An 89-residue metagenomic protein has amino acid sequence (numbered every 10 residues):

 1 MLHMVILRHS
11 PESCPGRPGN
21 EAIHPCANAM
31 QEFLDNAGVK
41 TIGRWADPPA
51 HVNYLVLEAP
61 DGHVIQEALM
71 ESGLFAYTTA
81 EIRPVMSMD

Functional and structural regions predicted by a protein language model:
M1-H51, H63, E67, V85-D89: Short S/T/G/P-rich N-terminal loop/turn motif that feeds into the first structured element of a domain
R8, V56-E58: Short hydrophobic/aromatic beta-strand micro-patches that form the beta-sheet surface supporting nucleotide- or nucleic
P49-V52, F75-Y77: Short connector loops at helix/strand junctions that flank enzyme active sites, especially segments positioning acidic
L55-V56, I82: Short N-terminal micro-motifs specific to bacterial/archaeal maturation and metal-cluster initiation sites
F75-S87: Conserved short beta-strand edge segments in small beta-sheet-based binding/regulatory domains
